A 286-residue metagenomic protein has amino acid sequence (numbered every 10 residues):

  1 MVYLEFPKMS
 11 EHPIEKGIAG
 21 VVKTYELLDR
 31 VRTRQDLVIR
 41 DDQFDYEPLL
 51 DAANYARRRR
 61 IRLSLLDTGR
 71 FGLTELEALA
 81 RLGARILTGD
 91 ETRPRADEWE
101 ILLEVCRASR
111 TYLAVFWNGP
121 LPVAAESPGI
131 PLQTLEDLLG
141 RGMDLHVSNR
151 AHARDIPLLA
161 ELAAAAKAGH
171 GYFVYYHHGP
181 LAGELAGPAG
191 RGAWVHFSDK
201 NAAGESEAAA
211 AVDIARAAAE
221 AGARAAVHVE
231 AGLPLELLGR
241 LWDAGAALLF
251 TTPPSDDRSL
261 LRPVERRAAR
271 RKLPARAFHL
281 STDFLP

Functional and structural regions predicted by a protein language model:
V2-P286: General marker for long, soluble alpha-helical cores
